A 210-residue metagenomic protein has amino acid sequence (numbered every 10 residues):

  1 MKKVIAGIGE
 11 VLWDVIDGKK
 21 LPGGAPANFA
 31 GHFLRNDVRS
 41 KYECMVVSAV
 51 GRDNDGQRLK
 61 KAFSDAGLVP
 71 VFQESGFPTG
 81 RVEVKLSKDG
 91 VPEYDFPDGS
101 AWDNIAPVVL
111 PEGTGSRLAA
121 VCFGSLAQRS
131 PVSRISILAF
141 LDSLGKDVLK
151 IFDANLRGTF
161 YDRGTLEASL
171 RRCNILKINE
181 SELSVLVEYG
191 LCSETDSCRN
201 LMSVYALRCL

Functional and structural regions predicted by a protein language model:
M1-A6, A62-S64, L68-F72, K88-L210: Ribokinase/PfkB-type carbohydrate-kinase core domain
V4-I5, V15-V91, D98-I105, T114: Substrate-binding N-lobe of the ribokinase-like
G9: Active-site beta-alpha turn of Rossmann-fold NAD(P)-dependent dehydrogenases/reductases
L12: Conserved Walker B
